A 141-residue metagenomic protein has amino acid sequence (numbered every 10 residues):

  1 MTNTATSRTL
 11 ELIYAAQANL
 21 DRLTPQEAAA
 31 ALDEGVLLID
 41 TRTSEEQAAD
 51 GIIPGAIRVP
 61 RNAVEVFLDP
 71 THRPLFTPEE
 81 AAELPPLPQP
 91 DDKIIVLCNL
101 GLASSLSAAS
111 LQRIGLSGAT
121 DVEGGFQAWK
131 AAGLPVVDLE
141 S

Functional and structural regions predicted by a protein language model:
M1-L37, S44-K93, L100-S141: Rhodanese-like catalytic fold shared by cysteine-dependent sulfurtransferases and DSP/PTP-type phosphatases
